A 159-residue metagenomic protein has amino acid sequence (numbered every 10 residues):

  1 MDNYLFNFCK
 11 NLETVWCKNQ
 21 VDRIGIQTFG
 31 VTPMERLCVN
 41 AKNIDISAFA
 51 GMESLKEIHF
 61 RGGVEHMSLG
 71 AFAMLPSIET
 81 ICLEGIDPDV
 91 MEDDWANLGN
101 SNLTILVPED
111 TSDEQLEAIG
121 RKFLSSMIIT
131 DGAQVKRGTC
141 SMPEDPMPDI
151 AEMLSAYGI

Functional and structural regions predicted by a protein language model:
N3, F8-R23, T32-D45, E53-H66 (+5 more regions): Structural signature of tandem-repeat unit edges
D94-A96: Small/polar residue-rich beta-strand/coil "junction" motifs that cap repeat-based extracellular fibers
E114-F123: Terminal, low-complexity interaction segments
A151-G158: Short, low-complexity, Pro/Ser/Thr/Gly-rich segments in the mature regions of secreted, periplasmic
